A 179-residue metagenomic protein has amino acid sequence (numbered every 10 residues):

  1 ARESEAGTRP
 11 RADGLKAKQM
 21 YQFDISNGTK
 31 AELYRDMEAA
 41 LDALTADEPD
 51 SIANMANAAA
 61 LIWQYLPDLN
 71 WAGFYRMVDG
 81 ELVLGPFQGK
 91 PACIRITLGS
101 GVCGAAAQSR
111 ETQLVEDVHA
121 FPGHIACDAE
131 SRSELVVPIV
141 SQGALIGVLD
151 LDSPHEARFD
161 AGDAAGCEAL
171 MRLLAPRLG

Functional and structural regions predicted by a protein language model:
A1-Q19: Short, Lys/Arg-enriched N-terminal segments with co-localized hydrophobic residues within the first ~10-30 amino acids
K16-P86, A169, L173-L178: Intrinsically disordered, low-complexity terminal regulatory regions
L69, M77, E81-C127: Regulatory sensory and allosteric helical modules in signal-transduction proteins and certain transcription factors
W71, V136, V148: Short hydrophobic/aromatic beta-strand element in the GNAT-like acyltransferase core that lines or flanks the acyl-donor
S133-V140: A short, aliphatic-rich beta-strand micro-motif
L149-A157: Short beta-strand-to-loop transition segments that serve as allosteric relay/switch motifs in sensory/regulatory domains
F159-G166, P176-R177: Well-ordered alpha/beta subsegment
